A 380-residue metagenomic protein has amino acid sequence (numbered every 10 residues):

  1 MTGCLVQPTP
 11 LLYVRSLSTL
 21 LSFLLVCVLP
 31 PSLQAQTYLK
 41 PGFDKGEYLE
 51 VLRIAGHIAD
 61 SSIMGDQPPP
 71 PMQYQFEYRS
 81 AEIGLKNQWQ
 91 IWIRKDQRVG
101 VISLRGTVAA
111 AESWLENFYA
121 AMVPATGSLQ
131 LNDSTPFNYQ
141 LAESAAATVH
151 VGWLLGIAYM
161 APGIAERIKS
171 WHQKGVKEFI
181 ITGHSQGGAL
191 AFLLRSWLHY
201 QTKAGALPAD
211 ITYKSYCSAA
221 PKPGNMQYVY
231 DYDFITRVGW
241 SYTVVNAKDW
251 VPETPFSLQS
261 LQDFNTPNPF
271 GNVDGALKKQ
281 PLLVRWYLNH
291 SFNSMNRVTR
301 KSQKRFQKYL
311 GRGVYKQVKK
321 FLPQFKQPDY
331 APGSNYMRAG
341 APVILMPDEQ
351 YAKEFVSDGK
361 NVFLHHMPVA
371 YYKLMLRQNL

Functional and structural regions predicted by a protein language model:
M1-Y38: Bacterial Sec-dependent N-terminal signal peptides
Q36-T182, F192-L380: Non-catalytic, mobile gating and regulatory segments of ester bond hydrolases
G187-G188: Catalytic nucleophile loop
